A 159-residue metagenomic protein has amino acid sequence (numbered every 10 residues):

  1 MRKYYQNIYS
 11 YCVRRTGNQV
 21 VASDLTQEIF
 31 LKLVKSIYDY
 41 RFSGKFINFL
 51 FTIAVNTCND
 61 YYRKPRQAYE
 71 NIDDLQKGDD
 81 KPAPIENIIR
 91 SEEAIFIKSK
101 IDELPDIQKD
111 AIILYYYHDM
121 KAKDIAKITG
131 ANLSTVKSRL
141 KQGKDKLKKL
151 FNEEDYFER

Functional and structural regions predicted by a protein language model:
M1-Q19, S36, I101, N152-E153: Amphipathic, Lys/Arg- and hydrophobic-enriched alpha-helical face
Y9-E28, L133, E154-R159: Short, charged helix-capping/linker segments at alpha-helix termini
S10, D24-L31, G44-N56: Structural recognition of an alpha-helix C-terminal capping motif at a helix-to-coil junction
R14-G17, F30-K45: Sigma70-family region 2
Y38-F42, T52-I72, Q142: Arg/Lys-rich amphipathic alpha helix in sigma70-family domain 2
A68-A94, S99, K121: Internal acidic/polar
E70, F96, K123, K127-G130 (+1 more regions): C-terminal edge and immediately downstream basic/flexible tail or linker adjoining helix-turn-helix-like DNA-binding
A111-Y115: A short pre-motif secondary-structure segment
